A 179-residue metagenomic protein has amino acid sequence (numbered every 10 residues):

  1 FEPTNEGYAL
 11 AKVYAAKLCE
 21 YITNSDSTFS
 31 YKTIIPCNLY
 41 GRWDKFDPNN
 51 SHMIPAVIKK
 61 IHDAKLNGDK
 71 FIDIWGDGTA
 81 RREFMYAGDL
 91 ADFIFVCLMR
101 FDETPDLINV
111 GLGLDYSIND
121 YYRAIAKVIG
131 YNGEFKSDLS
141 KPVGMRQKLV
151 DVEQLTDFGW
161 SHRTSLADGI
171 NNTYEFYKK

Functional and structural regions predicted by a protein language model:
F1-Y40, D44-N50: Catalytic helix-loop patch of NAD(P)-dependent Rossmann-fold dehydrogenases
Y8, S51, P55-K65: Mobile, glycine-enriched helix-loop/loop "lid" segments at the mouths of ligand-binding/catalytic clefts that gate
V13-E20, I54-K59, A91-D92: Conserved active-site helix of classical SDR/Rossmann-fold NAD(P)-dependent CH-OH oxidoreductases
N49-H52, E153: Short, hinge-like loop/turn segments at secondary-structure boundaries
D63-K179: C-terminal substrate-binding subdomain of Rossmann-fold SDR/epimerase-dehydratase oxidoreductases
